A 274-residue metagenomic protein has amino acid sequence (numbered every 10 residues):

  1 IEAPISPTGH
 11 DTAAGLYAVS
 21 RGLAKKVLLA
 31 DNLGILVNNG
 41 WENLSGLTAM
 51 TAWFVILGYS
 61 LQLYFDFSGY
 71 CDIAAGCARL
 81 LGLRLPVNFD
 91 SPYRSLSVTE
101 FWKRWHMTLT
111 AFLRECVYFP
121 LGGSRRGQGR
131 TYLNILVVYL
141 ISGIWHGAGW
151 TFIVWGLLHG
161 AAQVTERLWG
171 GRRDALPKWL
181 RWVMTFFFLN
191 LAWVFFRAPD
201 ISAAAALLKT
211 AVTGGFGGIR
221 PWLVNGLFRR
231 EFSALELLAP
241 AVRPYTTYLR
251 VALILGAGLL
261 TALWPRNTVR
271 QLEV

Functional and structural regions predicted by a protein language model:
I1-A257, R266-V274: Membrane-embedded transmembrane alpha-helical bundles that form the catalytic cores of multi-pass lipid-modifying
